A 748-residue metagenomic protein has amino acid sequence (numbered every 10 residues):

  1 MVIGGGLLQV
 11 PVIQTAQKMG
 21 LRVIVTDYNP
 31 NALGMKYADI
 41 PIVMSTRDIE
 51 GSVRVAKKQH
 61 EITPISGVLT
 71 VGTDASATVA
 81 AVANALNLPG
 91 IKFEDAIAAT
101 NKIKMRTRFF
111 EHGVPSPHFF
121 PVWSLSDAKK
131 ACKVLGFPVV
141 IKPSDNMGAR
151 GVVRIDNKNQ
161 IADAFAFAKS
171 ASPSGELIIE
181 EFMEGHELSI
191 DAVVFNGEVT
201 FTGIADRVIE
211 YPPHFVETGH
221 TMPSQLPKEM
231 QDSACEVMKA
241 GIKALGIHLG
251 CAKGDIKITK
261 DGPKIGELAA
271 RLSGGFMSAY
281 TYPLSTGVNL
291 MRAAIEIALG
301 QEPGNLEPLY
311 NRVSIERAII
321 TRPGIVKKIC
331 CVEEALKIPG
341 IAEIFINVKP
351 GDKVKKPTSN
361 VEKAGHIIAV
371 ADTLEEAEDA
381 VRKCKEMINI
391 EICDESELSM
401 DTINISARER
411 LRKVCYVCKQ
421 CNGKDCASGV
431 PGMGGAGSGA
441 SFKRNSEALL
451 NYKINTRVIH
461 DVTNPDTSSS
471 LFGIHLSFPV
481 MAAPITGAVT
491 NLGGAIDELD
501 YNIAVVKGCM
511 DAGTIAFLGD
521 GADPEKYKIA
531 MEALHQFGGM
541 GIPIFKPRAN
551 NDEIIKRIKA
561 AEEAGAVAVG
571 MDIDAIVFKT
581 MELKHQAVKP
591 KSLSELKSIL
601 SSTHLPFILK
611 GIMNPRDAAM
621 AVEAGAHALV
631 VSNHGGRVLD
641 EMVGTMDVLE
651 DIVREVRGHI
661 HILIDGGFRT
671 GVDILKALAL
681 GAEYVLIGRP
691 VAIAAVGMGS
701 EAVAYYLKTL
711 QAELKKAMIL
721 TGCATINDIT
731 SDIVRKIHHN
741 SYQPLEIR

Functional and structural regions predicted by a protein language model:
M1-D95, S126, V348-K353, P357-E362 (+1 more regions): ATP-binding N-terminal substructure of ATP-dependent carboxylate-amine bond-forming enzymes
N84-G151, K158: A conserved helix-loop-beta module that forms one wall/lid of the active-site cleft in ATP-utilizing catalytic domains
A128, I295-E397: Peripheral (often C-terminal) accessory segments that flank ATP-dependent C-N-forming ligase machineries
R154-P263, L272: Internal nucleotide-binding/catalytic subdomain
S233-G254, K260, A269-I329: Active-site "cap" helix and flanking loop/linker of ATP-utilizing ligase/carboxylase catalytic domains
L398-S477, I729, R735-R748: An N-cap/entry alpha-helix motif that binds or orients negatively charged groups
F442-A522, Y527: N-terminal functional module of multi-domain proteins
Q536, R548-I664, G671-A694: Alpha/beta enzyme core
